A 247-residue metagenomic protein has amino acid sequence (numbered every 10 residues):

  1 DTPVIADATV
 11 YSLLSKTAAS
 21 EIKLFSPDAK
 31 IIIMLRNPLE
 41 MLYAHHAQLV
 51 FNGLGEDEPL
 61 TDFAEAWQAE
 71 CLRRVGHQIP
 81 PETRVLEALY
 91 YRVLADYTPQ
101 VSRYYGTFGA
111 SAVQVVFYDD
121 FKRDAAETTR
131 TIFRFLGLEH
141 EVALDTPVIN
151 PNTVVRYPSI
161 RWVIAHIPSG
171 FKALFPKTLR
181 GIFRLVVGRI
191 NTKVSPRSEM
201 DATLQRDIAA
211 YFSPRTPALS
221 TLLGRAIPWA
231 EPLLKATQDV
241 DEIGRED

Functional and structural regions predicted by a protein language model:
D1-D247: Anion-recognition interface
